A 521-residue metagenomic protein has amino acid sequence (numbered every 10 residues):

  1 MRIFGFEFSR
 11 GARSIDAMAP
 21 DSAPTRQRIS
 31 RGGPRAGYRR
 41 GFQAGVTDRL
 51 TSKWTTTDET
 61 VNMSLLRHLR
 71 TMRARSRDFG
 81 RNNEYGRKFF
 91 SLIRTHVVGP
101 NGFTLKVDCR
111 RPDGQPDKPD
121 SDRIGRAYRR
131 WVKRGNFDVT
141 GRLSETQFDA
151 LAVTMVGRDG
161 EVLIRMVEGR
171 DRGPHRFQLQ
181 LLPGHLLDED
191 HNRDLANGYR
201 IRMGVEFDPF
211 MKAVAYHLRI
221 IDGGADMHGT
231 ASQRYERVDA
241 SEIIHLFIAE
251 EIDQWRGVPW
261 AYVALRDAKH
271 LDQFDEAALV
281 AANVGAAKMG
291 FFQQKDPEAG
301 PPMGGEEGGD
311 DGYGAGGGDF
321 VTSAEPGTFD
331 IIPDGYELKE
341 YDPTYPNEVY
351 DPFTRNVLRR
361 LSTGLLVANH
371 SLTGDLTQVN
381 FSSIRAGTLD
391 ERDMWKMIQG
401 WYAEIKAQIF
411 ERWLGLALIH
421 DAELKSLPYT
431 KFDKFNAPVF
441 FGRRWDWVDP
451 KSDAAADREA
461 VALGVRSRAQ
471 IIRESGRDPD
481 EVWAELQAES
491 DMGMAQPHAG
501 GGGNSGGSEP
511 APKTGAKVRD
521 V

Functional and structural regions predicted by a protein language model:
M1-D113, R519-V521: N-terminal-proximal low-complexity accessory segments that begin disordered and transition into the first
R2-G5, R26-Q27, R31-G32, R39 (+6 more regions): Activation/maturation switch segments at domain boundaries
G86-A249, A460: Structured, mid-chain assembly/scaffold modules that mediate subunit interfaces within large macromolecular complexes
G141-R165, P346-V448: C-terminal amphipathic alpha-helical
L143-D149, V167-Q180, G184, P297-G318 (+2 more regions): Charge-rich, acidic-biased intrinsically disordered regions
L143-S144, M166-E168, N283-A287, L372-L376 (+2 more regions): Short coil/turn segments at secondary-structure boundaries
M211, L361, I471: Acidic/polar, glycine-anchored loop/turn motif associated with catalytic or activation segments that engage anionic
I243-G387, L427-T430, P438-F441: Extended, charged amphipathic alpha-helical segments
